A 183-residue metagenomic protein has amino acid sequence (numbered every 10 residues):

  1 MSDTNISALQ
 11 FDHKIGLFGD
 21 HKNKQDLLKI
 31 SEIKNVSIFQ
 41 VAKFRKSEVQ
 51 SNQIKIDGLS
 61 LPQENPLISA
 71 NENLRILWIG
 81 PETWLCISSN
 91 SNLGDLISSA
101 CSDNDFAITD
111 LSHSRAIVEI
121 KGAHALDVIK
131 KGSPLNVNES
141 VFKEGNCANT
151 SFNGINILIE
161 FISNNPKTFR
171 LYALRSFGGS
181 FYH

Functional and structural regions predicted by a protein language model:
M1-H183: Basic, glycine/lysine-rich polyanion-binding surfaces/domains
